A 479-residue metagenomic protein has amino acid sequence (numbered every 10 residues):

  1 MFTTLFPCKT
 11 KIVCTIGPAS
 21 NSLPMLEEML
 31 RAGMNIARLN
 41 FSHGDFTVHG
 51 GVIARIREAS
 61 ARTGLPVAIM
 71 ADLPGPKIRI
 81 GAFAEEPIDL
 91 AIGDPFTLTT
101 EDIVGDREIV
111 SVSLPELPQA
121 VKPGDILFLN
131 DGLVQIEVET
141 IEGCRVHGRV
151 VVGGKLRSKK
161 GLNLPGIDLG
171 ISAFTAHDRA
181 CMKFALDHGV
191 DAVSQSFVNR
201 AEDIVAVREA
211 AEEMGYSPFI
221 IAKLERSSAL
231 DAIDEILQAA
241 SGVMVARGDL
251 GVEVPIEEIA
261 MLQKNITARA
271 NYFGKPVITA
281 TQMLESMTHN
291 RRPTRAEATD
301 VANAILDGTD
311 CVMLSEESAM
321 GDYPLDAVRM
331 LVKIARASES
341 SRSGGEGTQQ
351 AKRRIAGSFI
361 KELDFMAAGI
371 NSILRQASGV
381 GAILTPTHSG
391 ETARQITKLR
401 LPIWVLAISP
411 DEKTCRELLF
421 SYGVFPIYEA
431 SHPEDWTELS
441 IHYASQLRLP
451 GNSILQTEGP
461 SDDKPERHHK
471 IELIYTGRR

Functional and structural regions predicted by a protein language model:
M1-R479: Non-catalytic helical/linker scaffolds that mediate oligomerization, partner binding, and domain coupling around large
